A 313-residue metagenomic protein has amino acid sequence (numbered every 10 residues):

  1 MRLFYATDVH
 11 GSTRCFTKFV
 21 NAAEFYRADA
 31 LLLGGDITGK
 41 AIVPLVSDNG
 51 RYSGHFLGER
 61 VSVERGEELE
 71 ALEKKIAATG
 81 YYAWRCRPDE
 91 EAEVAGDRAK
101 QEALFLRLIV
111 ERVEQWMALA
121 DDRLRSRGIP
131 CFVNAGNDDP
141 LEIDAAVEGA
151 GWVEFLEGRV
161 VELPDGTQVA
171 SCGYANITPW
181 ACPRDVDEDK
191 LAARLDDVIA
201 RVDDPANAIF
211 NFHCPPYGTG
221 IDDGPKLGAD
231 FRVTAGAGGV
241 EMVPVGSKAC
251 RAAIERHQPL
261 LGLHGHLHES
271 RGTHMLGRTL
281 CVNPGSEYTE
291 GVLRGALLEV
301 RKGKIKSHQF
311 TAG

Functional and structural regions predicted by a protein language model:
M1-H10, G166-T178, I209-H213, L280-S286 (+1 more regions): Active-site-proximal beta-strand elements of phosphoester/diester hydrolases
D8, F16, L31, D36 (+7 more regions): Divalent metal-coordination and catalytic microenvironments
H10-R14, T38-I42, V133-D144, I177-P179 (+3 more regions): Active-site environment of divalent metal-dependent phosphoester hydrolases
G11, V160-G166, C182, V186-D187 (+2 more regions): Binuclear metal-dependent phosphoesterase catalytic core
T13-K18, Y26, T234-A235, M242 (+3 more regions): Catalytic phosphate/metal-binding cores of nucleic-acid and nucleotide-processing enzymes, i.e., regions that mediate
C15-P164: Core catalytic region of metal-dependent phosphoesterases/phosphodiesterases, especially metallo-beta-lactamase-like
A99-V110, I209-Q258: Active-site-proximal segments of metal-dependent phosphoesterases and phosphodiesterases across multiple
D165-A208, G228, V240-K248: Binuclear metal-dependent hydrolase catalytic cores centered on His/Asp/Glu-rich metal-binding motifs
